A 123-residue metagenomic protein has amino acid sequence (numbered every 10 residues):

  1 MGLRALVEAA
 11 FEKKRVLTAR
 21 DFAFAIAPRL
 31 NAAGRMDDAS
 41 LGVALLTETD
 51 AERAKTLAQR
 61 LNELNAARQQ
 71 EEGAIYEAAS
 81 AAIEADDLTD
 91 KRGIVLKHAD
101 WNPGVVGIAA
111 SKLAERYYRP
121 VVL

Functional and structural regions predicted by a protein language model:
M1-L123: Hydrophobic helix-and-loop "lid/oligomerization" segment in the mid-to-C-terminal part of catalytic domains
